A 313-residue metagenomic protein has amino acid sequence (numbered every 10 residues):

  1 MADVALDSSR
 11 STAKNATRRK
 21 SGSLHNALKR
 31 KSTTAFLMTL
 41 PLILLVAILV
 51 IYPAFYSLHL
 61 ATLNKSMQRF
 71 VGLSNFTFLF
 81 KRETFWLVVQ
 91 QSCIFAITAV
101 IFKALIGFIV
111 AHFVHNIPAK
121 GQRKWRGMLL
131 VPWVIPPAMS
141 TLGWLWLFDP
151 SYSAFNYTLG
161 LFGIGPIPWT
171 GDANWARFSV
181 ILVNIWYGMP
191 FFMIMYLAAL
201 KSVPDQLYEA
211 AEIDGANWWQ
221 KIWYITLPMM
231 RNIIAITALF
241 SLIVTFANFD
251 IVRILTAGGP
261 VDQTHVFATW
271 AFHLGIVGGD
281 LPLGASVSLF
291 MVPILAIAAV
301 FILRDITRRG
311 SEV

Functional and structural regions predicted by a protein language model:
M1-R30: Short, Lys/Arg-rich, polar N-terminal cytosolic tail immediately upstream of the first transmembrane signal-anchor
K31-V313: A structural signal for multi-pass alpha-helical bundles of membrane permease subunits that mediate small-molecule
